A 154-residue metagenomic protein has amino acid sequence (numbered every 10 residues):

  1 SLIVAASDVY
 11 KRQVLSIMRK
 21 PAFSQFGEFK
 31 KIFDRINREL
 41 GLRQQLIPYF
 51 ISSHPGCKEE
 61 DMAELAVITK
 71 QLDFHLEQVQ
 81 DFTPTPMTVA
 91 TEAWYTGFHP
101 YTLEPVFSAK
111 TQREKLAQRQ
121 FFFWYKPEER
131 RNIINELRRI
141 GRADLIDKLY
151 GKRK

Functional and structural regions predicted by a protein language model:
S1, P21-V89: Conserved C-terminal portion of the radical SAM core fold that forms the substrate/S-adenosylmethionine-binding
S1-A6, Y10: Single conserved hydrophobic/aromatic residue that forms the stacking wall/gate of nucleotide- or nucleobase-binding
K11, T85-P86, R153: Short secondary-structure capping/turn micro-motifs that flank functional sites
R12-I17: A short acidic, helix-capping loop that chelates divalent metal ions and anchors anionic groups
V89-K154: Radical SAM enzyme core and accessory elements
